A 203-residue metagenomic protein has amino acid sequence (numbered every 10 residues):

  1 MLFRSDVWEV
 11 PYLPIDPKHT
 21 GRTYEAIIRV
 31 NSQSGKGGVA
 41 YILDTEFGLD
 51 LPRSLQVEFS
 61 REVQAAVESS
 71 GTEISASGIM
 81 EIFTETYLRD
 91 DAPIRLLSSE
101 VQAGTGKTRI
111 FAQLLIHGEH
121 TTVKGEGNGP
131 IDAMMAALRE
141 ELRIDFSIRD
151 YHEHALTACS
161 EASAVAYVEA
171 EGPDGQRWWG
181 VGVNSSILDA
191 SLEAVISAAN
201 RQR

Functional and structural regions predicted by a protein language model:
M1-K124, S160-V165: A mid-to-C-terminal "edge-of-domain" accessory segment
D50, S54, R143-Y151, Q202-R203: Glycine-rich phosphate/pyrophosphate-binding loops and their adjacent beta-strand/loop elements at enzyme active sites
L55, S75-G78, E126-A133, I187-S191: Short amphipathic alpha-helical segments
Q102, R109, H117-L142, F146-T157: Small-residue-enriched alpha-helical segments and adjacent helix-cap loops that form tight helix-helix packing
E126-P130, L138, V168-D174, L192-A194: Terminal-proximal interaction/regulatory segments of ATP-powered molecular machines
L156-V181: A structural-propensity feature for long, helix-poor, extended segments
Q176-R203: Mixed-charge, glycine-accented linear interaction segment located at domain edges/termini
